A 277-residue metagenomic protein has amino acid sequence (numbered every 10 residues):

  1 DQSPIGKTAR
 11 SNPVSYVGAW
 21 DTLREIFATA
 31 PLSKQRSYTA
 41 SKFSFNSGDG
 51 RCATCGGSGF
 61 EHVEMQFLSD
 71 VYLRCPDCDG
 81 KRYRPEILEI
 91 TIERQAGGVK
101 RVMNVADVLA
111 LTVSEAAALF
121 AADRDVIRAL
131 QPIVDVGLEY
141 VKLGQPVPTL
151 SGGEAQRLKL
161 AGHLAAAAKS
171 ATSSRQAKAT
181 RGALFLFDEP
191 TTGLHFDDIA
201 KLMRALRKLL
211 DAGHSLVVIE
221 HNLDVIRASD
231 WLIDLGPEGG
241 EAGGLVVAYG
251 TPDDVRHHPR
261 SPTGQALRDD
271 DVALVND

Functional and structural regions predicted by a protein language model:
D1-D277: Conserved phosphate-binding elements of NTP-dependent enzyme cores
